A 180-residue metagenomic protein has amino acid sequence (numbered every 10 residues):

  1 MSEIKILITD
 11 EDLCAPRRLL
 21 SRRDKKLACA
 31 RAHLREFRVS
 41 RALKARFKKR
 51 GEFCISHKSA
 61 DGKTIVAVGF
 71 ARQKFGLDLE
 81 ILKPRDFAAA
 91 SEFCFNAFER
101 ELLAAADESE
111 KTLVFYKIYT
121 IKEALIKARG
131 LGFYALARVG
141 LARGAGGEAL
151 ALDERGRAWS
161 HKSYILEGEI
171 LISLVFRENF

Functional and structural regions predicted by a protein language model:
M1-F180: Core catalytic alpha/beta fold that binds nucleotide/phospho-ligands
